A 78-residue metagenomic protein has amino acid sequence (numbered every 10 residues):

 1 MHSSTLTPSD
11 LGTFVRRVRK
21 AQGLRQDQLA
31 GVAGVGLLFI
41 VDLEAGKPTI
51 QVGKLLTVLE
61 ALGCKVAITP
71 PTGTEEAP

Functional and structural regions predicted by a protein language model:
M1-D10: A detector for short, charged/polar N-terminal pre-domain segments
T13-V32, T57: Short basic helix-loop element that most often maps to the first helix and adjoining turn of HTH DNA-binding modules
Q26, E44, E60: Acidic-residue sensor for enzyme active/binding pockets
G34-P48: Recognition helix of helix-turn-helix/homeodomain-like DNA-binding domains that insert into the DNA major groove
K47-L59: Short, basic-rich loop-to-helix N-cap that marks the start of a DNA-contacting helix
E60, A67-P78: Short, charged recognition helix plus adjacent turn of helix-turn-helix-like nucleic-acid-binding domains
